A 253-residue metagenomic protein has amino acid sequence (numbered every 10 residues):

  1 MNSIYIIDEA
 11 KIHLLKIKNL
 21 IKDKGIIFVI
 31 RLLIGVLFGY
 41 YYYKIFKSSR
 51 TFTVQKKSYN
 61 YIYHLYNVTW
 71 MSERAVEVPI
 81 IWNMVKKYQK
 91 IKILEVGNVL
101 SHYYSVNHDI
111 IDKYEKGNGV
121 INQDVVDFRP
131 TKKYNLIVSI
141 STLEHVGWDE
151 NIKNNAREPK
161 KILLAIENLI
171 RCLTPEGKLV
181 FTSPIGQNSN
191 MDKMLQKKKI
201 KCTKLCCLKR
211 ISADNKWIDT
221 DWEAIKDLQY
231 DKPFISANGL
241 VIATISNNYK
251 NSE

Functional and structural regions predicted by a protein language model:
N2-G25: Boundary detector for helix-to-coil junctions that initiate low-complexity/charged tails
I27-K87: Class I SAM-dependent methyltransferase Rossmann-like catalytic core, especially the SAM/SAH-binding loop
Q89-V99: Conserved class I S-adenosyl-L-methionine
I93, H108, L179-F181: Hydrophobic/aromatic residues located in beta-strands of well-ordered beta-sheets within soluble catalytic
Y103-T131, N154, K160-A165: Adenosine-cofactor binding site in Rossmann-like domains, unifying the SAM/SAH pocket of S-adenosylmethionine-dependent
I137-V138: Hydrophobic beta-strand segment of the Class I
T142: Hydrophobic adenine-recognition pocket in adenosine-nucleotide-binding enzymes
V146-S252: S-adenosyl-L-methionine-dependent methyltransferase catalytic module, highlighting the catalytic core
